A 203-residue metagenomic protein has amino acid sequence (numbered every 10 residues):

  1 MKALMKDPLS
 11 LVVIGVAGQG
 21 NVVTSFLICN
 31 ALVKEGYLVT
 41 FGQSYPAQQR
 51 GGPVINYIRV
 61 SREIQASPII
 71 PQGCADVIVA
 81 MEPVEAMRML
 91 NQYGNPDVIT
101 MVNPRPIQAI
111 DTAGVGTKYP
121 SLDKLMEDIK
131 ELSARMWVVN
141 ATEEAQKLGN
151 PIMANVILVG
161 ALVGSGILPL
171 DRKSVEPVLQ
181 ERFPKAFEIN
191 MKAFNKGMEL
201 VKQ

Functional and structural regions predicted by a protein language model:
M1-Q203: Active-site cofactor/cluster-binding pocket
